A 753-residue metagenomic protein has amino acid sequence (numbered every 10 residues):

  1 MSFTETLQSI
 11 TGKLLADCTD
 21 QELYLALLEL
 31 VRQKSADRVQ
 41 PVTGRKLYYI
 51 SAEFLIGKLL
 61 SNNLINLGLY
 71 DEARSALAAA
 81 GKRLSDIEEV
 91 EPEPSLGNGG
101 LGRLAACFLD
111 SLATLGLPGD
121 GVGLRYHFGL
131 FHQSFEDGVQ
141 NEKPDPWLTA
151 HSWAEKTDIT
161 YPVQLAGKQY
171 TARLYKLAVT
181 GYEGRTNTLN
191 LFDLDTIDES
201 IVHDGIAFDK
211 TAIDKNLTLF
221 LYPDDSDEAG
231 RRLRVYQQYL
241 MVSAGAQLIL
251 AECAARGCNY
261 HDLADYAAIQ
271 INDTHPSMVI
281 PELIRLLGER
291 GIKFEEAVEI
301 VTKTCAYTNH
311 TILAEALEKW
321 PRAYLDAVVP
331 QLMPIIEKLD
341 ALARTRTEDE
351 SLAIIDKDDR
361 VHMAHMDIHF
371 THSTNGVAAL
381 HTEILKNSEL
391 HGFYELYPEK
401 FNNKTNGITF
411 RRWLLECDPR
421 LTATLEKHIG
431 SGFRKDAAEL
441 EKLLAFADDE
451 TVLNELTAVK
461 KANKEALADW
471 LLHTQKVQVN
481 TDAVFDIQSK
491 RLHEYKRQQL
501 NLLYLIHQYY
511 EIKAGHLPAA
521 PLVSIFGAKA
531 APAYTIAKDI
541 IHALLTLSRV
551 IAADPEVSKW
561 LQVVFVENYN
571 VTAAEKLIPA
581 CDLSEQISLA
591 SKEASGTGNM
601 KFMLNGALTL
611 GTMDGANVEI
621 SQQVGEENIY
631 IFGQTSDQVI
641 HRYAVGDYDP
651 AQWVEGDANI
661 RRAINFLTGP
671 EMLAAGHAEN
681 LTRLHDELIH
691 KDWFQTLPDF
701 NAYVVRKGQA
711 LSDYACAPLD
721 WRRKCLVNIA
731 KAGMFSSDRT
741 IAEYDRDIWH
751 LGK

Functional and structural regions predicted by a protein language model:
M1-K753: A conserved ligand/cofactor-binding region detector
